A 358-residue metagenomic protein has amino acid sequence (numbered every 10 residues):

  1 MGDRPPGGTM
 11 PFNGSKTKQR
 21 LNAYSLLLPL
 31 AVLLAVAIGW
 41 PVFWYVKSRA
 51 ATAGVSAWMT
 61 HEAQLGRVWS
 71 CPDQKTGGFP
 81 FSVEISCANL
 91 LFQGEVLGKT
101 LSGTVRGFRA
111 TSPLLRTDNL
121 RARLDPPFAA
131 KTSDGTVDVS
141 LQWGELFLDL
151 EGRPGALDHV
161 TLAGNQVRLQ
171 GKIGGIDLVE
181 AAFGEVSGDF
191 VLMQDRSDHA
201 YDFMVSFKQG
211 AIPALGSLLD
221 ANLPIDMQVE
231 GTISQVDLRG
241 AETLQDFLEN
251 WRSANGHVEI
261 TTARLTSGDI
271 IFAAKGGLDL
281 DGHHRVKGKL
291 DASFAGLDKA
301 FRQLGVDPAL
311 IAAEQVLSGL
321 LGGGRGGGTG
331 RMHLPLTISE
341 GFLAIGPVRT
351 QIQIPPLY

Functional and structural regions predicted by a protein language model:
R4-L30, P72, D246-H257, A263-L265 (+3 more regions): Extended terminal
L26-P41: Hydrophobic membrane-insertion alpha-helices, especially the h-region of bacterial N-terminal signal peptides
Y45-A63: Alpha-helical transmembrane signal-anchor/signal-peptide segments
Q64-R196, A263: N-terminal beta-strand/beta-hairpin edge segment
L91-T100, F128-S140, V167-A181, Q209-N222 (+5 more regions): Flexible, membrane-facing loop/turn or short amphipathic-helix motifs that contact lipid bilayers or gate lipid-binding
G107-S112, T117, D149-E151, Q228-E230 (+6 more regions): Low-complexity, intrinsically disordered segments exposed to solvent
I173-L265: Acidic, serine/threonine- and glycine-rich low-complexity intrinsically disordered segments that serve as flexible
